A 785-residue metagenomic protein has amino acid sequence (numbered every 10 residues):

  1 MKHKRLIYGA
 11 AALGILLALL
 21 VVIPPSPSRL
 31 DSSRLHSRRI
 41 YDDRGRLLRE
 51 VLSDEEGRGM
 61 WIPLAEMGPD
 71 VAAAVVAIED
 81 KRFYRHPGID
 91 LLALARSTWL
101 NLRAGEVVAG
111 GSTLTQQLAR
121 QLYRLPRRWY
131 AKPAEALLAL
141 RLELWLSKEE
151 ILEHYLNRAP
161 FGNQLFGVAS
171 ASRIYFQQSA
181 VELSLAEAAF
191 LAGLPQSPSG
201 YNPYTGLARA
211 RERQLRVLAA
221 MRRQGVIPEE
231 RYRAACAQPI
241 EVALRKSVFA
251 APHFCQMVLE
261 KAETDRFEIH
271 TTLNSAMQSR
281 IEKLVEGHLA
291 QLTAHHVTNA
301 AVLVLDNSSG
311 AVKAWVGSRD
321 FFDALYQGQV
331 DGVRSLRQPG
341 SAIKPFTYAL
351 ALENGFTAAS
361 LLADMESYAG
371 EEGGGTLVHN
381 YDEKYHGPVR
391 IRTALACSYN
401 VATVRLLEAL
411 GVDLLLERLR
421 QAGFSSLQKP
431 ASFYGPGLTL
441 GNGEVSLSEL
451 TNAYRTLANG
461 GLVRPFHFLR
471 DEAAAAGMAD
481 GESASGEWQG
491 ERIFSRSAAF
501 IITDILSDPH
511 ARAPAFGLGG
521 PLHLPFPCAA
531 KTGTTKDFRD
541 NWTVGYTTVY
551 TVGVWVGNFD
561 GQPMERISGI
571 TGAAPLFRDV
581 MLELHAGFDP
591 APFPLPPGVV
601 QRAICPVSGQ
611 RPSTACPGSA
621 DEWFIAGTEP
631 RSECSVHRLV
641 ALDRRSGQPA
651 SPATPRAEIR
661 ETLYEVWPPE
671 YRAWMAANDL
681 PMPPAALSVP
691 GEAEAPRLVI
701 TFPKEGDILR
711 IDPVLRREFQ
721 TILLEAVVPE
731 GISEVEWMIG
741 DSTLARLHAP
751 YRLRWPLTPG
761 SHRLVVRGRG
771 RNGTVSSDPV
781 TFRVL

Functional and structural regions predicted by a protein language model:
M1-D43, R82, L102: N-terminal type II signal-anchor transmembrane helix that functions as the membrane-insertion/stop-transfer segment
M1-K4, Y41, I227, E366 (+3 more regions): Soluble, non-transmembrane domains of envelope/secretory-pathway proteins that act on or interact with carbohydrate
G14-L17, E106-K283, V316, E417-S432 (+3 more regions): Non-catalytic, structured segments within soluble enzyme domains
S37-E50, M67, L183, V258 (+3 more regions): A short, well-structured edge-of-sheet supersecondary motif
A74-V76, M221, I281, G310 (+6 more regions): Active-site SXXK
Y84-L94, F166-A169, P228-Y232, Y326 (+3 more regions): Short, well-structured active-site flanking segments
R103-R127, V181, L244-E260, F356-L415 (+2 more regions): Conserved catalytic neighborhood of penicillin-recognizing serine enzymes
T271-A294, V302-D306, W315-S318, F322-S335 (+4 more regions): A penicillin-recognizing enzyme superfamily signal
